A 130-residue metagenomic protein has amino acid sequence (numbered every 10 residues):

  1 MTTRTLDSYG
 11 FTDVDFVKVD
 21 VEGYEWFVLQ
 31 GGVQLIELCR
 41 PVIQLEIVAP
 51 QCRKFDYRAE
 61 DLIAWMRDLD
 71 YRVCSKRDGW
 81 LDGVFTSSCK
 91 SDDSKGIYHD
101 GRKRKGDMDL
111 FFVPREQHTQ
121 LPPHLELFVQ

Functional and structural regions predicted by a protein language model:
D7-V129: Conserved acidic-Pro-Pro-aromatic motif
